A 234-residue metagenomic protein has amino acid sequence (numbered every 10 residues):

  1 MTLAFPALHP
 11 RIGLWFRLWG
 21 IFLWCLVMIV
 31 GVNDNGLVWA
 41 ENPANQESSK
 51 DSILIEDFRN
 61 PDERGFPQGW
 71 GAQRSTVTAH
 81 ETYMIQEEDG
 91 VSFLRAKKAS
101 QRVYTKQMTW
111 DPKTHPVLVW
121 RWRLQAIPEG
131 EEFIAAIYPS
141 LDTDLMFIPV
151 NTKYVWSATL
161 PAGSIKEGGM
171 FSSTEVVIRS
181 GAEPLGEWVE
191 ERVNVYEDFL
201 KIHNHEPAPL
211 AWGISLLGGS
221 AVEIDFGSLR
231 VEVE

Functional and structural regions predicted by a protein language model:
M1-F16: N-terminal secretory signal peptides that target proteins for export/translocation
W39-R74: Extracellular carbohydrate-recognition regions
F58, G227-V231: Extracellular beta-strand elements of beta-rich domains used for carbohydrate recognition/degradation or cell-matrix
E81-V103: Short carbohydrate-recognition loop motifs
Q107-L118, A182-L185: Extracellular/lumenal carbohydrate-interaction signature centered on repeated Trp-anchored short motifs
L124-E131, T143-L145, S220-V222: Extended, low-complexity, turn-rich repeat/linker tracts enriched in Gly/Pro/Ser/Thr and Asp/Glu that occur
E132-P139, F171-G181, L185-E223: Extracellular beta-strand ligand-recognition surfaces/modules
E132-S172: Extracellular/luminal beta-rich ligand-recognition and adhesion surfaces characterized by aromatic-Gly/Pro-enriched
